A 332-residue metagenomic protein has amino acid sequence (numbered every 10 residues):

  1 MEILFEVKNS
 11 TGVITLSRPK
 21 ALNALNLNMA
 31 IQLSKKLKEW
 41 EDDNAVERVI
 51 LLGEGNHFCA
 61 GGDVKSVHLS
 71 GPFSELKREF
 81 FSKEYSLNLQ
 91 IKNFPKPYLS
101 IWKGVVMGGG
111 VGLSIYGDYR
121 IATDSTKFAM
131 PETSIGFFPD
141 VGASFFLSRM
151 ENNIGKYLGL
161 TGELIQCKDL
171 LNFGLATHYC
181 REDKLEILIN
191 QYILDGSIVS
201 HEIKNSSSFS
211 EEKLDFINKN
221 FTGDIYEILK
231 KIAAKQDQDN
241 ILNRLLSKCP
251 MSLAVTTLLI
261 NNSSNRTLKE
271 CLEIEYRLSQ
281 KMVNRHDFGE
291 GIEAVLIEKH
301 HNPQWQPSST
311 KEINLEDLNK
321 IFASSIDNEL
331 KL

Functional and structural regions predicted by a protein language model:
M1-L52, E75, L89: Conserved CoA-thioester-binding segment of acyl-CoA-metabolizing enzymes
L51, D63, L113-S114, D169-L170 (+2 more regions): Hydrophobic/aromatic residues within transmembrane alpha-helices of multi-pass small-molecule transporters
G53-S86, G136, S309, I321: Glycine- (often His-adjacent) and acidic-residue-rich active-site loop that binds/positions the CoA thioester
I91-I135, L158-C167: Glycine-rich beta-to-alpha active-site loop
G117-D140, G174-L188: Gly/Pro- and small hydrophobic-enriched strand-loop and loop-to-helix capping segments that sit at the rims
S144-N153: Hydrophobic, secondary-structure "cap" segments at the distal end of domains
L175, C180-K248: Amphipathic alpha-helical blocks and their helix-capping loop/short-beta junctions
I232-D237, L245-M251, V255-L332: Long, low-complexity C-terminal extensions of enzymes
